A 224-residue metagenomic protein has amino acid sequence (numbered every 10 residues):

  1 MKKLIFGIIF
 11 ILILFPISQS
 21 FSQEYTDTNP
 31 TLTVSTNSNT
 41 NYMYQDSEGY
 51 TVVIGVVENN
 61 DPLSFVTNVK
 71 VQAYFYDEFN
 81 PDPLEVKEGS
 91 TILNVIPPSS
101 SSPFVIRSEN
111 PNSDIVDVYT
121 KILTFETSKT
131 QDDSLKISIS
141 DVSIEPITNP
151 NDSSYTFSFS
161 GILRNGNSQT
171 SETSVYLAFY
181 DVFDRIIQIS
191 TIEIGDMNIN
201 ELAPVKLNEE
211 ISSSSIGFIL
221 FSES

Functional and structural regions predicted by a protein language model:
M1-E24: Secretory targeting signatures
Q23-V34, S128-S138: Proline/serine/threonine-rich low-complexity linkers at boundaries of modular beta-sandwich domains
Y44, L93, E109-Y155, I186-I189 (+1 more regions): Terminal connector regions
Y44, V57, F75-Y76, L163 (+1 more regions): Hydrophobic beta-strand positions
E48-G55, S153-S160: Short, solvent-exposed loop/turn segments enriched in Ser/Thr/Gly
V57-L63, I162-N167: Asparagine-centered strand-capping/turn motif at beta-strand->loop junctions
L63-D82, L123, S168-R185: Short acidic, flexible loop segments centered on an aromatic residue
P83-S113, I186-S213: Intrinsically disordered, low-complexity Pro/Gly/Ser/Thr-rich segments with frequent PxxP/GP/PP motifs and embedded
